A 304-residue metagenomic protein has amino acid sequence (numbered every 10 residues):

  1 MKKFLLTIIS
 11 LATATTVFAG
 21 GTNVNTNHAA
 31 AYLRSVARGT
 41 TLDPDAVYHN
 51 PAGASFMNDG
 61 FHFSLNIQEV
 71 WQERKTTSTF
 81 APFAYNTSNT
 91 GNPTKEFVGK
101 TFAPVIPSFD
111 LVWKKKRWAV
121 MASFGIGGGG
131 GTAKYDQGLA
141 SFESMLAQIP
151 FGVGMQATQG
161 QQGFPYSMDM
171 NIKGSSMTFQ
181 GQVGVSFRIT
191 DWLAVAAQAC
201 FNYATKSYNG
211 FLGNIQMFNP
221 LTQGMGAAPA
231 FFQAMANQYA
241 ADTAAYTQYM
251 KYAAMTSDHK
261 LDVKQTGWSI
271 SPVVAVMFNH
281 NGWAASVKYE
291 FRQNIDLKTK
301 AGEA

Functional and structural regions predicted by a protein language model:
M1-F4, D191: Positively charged n-region of N-terminal signal peptides that target proteins for export
K3-F4, P82, V183: Intrinsic disorder/low-complexity segments enriched in polar/small residues
F4-T13: Sec-dependent N-terminal signal peptides
L11-A12, D59, C200, S207: Hydrophobic alpha-helical membrane-insertion segments
T13-A14, F61, N202, R292: Single-residue recognition of alpha-helix boundary sites
T15-G128: N-terminal, post-signal peptide beta-strand-biased segments of exported outer-membrane/organellar beta-barrel and other
G20-L42, I106-S108, V112-A304: Outer-membrane beta-barrel porins/channels
